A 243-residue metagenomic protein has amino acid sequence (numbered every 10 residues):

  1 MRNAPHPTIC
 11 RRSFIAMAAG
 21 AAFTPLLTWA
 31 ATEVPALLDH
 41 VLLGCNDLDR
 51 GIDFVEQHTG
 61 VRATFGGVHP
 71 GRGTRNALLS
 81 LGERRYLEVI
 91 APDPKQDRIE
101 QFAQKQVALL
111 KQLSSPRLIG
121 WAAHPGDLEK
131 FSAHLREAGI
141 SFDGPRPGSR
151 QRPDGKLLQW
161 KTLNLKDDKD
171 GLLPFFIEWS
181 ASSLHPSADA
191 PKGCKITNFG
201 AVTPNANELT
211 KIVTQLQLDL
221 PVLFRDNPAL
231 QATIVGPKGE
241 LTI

Functional and structural regions predicted by a protein language model:
R2-A21: N-terminal secretory signal peptides and thylakoid transit peptides that target proteins across membranes
L26-L43: C-terminal segment of N-terminal export signals and the immediately downstream linker at the start of the mature
L43-C45, F199-N205: Short, surface-exposed ligand-recognition loops at beta-strand->loop->(often short) alpha-helix junctions that present
D47, P125-E129, N205: Helix N-cap motif at beta-to-alpha junctions
D49-T59, N207-L216: Amphipathic alpha-helical segments
R50-Q106: Glycine/small-residue-rich interface belts in oligomeric ring/scaffold proteins and their assembly partners
G67, L78-S80, L87-A91, L113 (+2 more regions): Vicinal oxygen chelate
Q96-A122: Interdomain hinge/linker segments and adjacent boundary elements that couple functional modules
